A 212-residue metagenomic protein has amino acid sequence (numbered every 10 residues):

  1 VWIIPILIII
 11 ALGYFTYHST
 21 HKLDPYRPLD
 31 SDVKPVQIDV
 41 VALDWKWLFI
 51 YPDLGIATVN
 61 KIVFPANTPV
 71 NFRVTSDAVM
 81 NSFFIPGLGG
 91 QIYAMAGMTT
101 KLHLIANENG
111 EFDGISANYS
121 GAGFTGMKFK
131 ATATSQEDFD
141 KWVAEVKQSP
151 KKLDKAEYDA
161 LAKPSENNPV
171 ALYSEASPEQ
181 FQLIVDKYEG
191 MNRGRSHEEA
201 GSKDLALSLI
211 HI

Functional and structural regions predicted by a protein language model:
V1, G87-E108, D140-P150: Extracytoplasmic beta-sandwich strand-turn segments characteristic of Greek-key/jelly-roll folds
V1-P52, I56-M80, K101-E108, D113-G114: Beta-strand cores of secreted/periplasmic/IMS beta-sandwich domains, seen most often in copper-related folds
N81, M127-F129: Extracytoplasmic/periplasmic beta-strand context in beta-sandwich domains, especially the cupredoxin/COX2 CuA-binding
A117-Y119: Beta-strand-rich extracellular modules
G121-G126: Short acidic/polar inter-strand loop motif in beta-rich domains
A131-S135: Interdomain boundary/hinge segments at the C-termini of tandem beta-sandwich modules
V146-P178: Compositionally biased low-complexity segments at domain edges in trafficked proteins and select soluble regulators
I210-I212: Conserved small/polar residues in nucleotide/adenosyl-binding loops
